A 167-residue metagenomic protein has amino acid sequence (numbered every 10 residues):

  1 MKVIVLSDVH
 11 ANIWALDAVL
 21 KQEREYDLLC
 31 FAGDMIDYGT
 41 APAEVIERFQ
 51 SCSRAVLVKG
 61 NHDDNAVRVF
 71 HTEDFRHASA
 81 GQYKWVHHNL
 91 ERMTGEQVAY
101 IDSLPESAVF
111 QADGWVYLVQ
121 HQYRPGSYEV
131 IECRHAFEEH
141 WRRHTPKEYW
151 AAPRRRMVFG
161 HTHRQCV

Functional and structural regions predicted by a protein language model:
M1-A55: N-terminal active-site segment of His-dependent metallophosphoesterases
K2-H10, V116-P125: Active-site-proximal beta-strand elements of phosphoester/diester hydrolases
L6-S7, L29-D34, V56-N61, Q120 (+1 more regions): Active-site neighborhood of phospho(di)ester-bond hydrolases with catalytic His/Asp-centered motifs
H10-A15, D37-T40, H62-V67, P125-S127 (+1 more regions): Active-site environment of divalent metal-dependent phosphoester hydrolases
L16-A18, P42-I46, L104-E106, W141-P146 (+1 more regions): A generic local structural motif
F49, F110, C166-V167: Short loop/helix-cap segments at secondary-structure boundaries that form the rim of catalytic
C52-F110, W115-V116, H135-P153: Active-site neighborhood of divalent metal-dependent phosphoester bond hydrolases
Y123-E139: Short, surface-exposed, charged loop/turn segments at secondary-structure junctions
